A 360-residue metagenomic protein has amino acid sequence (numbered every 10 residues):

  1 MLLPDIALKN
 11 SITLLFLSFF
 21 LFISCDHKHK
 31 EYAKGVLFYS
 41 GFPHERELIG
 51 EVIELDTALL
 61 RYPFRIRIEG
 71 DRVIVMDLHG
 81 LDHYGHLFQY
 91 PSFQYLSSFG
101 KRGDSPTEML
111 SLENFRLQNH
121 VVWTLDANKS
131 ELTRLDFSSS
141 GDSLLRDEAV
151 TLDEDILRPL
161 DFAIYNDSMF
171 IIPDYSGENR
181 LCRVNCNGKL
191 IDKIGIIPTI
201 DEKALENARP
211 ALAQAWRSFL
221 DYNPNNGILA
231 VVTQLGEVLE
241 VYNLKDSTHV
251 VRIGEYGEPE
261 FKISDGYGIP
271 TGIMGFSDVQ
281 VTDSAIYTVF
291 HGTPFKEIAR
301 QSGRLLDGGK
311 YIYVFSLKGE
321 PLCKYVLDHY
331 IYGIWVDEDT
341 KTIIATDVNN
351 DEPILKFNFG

Functional and structural regions predicted by a protein language model:
F22-S24: C-terminal motif of bacterial Sec signal peptides marking the signal peptidase cleavage site
D26-H29: Bacterial signal peptide processing site
F42-D56, S97-E108, D147-D155, I191-A215 (+2 more regions): Surface-exposed loop and turn segments in beta-propeller and other repeat-based domains that flank or scaffold
V52-H83, A285-E297: Beta-strand-rich domains and repeat architectures in extracellular enzymes and scaffolds, especially beta-propellers
F64-R67, E113-L117, L160-N166, P210-N226 (+2 more regions): Structural signature of eukaryotic scaffold interfaces centered on beta-propeller domains
L87, R183-C186, S302-E320, N358: Beta-propeller blade signature
F137-S168, P173: Asp-box/WD-like beta-propeller blade repeats and closely related beta-sheet repeat scaffolds
T288-D307, P353-F357: Short, conserved, GDST-rich strand-edge loop motifs in beta-rich repeat architectures
